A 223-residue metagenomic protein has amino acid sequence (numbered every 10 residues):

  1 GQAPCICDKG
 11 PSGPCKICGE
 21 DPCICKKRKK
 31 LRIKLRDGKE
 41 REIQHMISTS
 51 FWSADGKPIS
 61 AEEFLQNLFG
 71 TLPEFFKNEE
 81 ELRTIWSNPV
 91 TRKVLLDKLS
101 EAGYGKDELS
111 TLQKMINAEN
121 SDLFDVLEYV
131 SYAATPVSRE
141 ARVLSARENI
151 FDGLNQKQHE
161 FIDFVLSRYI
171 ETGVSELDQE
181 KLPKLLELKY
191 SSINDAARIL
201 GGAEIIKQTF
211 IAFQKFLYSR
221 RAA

Functional and structural regions predicted by a protein language model:
D8-A223: Catalytic cores and motor modules of nucleic-acid processing enzymes
